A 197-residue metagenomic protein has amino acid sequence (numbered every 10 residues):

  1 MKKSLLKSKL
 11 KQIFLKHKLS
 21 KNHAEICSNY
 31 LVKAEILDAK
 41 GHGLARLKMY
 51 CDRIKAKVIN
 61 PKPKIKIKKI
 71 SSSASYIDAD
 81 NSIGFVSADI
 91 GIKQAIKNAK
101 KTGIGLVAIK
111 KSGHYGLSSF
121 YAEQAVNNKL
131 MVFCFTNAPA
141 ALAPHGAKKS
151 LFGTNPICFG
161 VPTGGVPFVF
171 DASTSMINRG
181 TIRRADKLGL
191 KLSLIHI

Functional and structural regions predicted by a protein language model:
K2-H17: Generic N-terminal amphipathic, Lys/Arg-enriched alpha-helix
K21-V32: Short, well-structured alpha-helical segments
N22, I36-L47: N-terminal amphipathic, basic helical "cap/leader" segment at the start of enzyme domains
A45-Q94: Active-site cofactor/substrate anionic-group-binding motifs, chiefly glycine- and Lys/Arg-rich phosphate-binding loops
S75-G164: A generic, well-ordered mixed alpha/beta core segment in the N-terminal half of proteins
G160-S193: Active-site cavity-forming subdomains of large catalytic enzyme subunits
I195-I197: Conserved small/polar residues in nucleotide/adenosyl-binding loops
